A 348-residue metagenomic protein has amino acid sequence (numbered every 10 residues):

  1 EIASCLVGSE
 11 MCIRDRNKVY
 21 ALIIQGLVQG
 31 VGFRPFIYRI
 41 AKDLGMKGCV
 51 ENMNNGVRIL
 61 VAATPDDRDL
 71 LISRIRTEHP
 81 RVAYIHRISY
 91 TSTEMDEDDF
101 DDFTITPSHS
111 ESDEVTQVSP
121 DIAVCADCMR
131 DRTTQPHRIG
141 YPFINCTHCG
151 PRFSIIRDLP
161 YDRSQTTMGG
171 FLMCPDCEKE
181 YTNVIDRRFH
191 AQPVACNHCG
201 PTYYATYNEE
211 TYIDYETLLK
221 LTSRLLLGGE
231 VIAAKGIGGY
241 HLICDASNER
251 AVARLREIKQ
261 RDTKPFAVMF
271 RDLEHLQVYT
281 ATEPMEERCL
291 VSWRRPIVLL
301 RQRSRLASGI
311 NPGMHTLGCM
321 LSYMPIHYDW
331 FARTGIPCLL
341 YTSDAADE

Functional and structural regions predicted by a protein language model:
E1-I13, Y341-E348: Single conserved hydrophobic/aromatic residue that forms the stacking wall/gate of nucleotide- or nucleobase-binding
S9, R14-P193, N197-Y204: Intrinsically disordered, low-complexity, mixed-charge
S92, V231, G239-Q302: A phosphate-binding glycine/aspartate-rich beta-alpha loop in the early core of alpha/beta enzymes
V115-T116, M129-P136, S164, E180-D186 (+5 more regions): Flexible, glycine/proline-enriched loop segments at strand-loop-helix junctions that form or flank small-ligand binding
Y181, Q192-P193, H198-Y203, L219 (+4 more regions): Non-transmembrane, aqueous-exposed alpha-helical and coiled segments at domain scale
T202-L225: N- or domain-start disorder-to-order transition segments that initiate the globular core
R288-L290, R295-I297, R301-S343: Divalent-metal (Mg2+/Mn2+/Ca2+)-assisted nucleotide/phosphate chemistry catalytic cores
